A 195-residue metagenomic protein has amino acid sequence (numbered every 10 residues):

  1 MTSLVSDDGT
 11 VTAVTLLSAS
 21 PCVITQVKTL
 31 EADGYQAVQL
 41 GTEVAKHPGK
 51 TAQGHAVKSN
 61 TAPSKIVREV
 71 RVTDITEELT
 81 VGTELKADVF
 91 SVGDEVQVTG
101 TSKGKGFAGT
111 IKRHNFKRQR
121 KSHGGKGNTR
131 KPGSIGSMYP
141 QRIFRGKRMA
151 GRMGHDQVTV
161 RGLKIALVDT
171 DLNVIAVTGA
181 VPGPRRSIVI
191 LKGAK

Functional and structural regions predicted by a protein language model:
M1-K195: Extended basic (Lys/Arg/His-rich) segments that typically form rRNA-contacting surfaces in ribosomal proteins
